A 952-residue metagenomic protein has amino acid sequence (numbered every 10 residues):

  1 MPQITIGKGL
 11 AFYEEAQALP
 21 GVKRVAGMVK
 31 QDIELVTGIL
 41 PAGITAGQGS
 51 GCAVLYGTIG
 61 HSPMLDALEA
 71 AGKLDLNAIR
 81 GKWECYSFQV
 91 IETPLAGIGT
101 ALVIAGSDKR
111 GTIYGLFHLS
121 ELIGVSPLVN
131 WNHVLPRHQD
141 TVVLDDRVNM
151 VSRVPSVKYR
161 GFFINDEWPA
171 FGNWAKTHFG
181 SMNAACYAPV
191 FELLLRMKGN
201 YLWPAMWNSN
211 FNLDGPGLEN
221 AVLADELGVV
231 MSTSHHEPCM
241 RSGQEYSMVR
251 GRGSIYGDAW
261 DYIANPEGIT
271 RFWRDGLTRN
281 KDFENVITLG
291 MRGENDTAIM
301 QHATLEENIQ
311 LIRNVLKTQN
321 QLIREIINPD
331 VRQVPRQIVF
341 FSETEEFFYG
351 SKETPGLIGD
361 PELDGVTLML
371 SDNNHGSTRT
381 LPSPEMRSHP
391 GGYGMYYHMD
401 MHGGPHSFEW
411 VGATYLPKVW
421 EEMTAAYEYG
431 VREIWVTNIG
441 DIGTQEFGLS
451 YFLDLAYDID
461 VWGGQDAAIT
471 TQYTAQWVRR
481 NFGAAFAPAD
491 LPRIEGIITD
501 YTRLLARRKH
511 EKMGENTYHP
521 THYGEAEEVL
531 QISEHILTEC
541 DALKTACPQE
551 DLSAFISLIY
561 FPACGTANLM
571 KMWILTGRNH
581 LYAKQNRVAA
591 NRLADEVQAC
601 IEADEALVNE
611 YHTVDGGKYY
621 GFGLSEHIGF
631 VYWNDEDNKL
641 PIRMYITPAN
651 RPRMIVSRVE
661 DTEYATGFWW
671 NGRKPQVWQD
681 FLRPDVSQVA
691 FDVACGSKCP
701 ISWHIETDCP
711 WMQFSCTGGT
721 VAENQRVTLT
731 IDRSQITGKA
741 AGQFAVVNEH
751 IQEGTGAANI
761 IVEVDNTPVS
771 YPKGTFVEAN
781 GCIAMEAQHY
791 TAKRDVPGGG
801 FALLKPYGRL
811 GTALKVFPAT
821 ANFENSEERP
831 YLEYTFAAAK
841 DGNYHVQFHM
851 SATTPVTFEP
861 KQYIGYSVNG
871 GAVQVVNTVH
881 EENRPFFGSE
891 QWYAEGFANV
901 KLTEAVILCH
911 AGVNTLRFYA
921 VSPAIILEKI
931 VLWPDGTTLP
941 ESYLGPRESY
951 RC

Functional and structural regions predicted by a protein language model:
M1-R153, K840: Contiguous, structured surface segment used for ligand recognition
T100-H133, G215-R241, E245-G268, D275-T278: Hydrophobic or amphipathic alpha-helical targeting/insertion segments
V103-G106, N165-A184, N200-N212, R250-G268 (+2 more regions): The substrate-binding groove and active-site-proximal loops of carbohydrate-active enzymes, especially glycoside
D108, T666, Q676-W678, R683-C952: Extracytoplasmic
L128-G180, A185-M206, G391-G394, Y771-D795: An acidic-aromatic substrate-binding cleft motif
D140-D145, G215-L218, L223-E226, G253 (+3 more regions): Gly/Pro-rich turn-and-neighbor structural signature
L195, N200-W203, L213, L370-G376 (+1 more regions): Structured mid-domain segments that build the active-site/substrate or prosthetic-cofactor binding neighborhood
G524-D692, Q743-F744: Histidine-centered catalytic/metal-binding microenvironments
